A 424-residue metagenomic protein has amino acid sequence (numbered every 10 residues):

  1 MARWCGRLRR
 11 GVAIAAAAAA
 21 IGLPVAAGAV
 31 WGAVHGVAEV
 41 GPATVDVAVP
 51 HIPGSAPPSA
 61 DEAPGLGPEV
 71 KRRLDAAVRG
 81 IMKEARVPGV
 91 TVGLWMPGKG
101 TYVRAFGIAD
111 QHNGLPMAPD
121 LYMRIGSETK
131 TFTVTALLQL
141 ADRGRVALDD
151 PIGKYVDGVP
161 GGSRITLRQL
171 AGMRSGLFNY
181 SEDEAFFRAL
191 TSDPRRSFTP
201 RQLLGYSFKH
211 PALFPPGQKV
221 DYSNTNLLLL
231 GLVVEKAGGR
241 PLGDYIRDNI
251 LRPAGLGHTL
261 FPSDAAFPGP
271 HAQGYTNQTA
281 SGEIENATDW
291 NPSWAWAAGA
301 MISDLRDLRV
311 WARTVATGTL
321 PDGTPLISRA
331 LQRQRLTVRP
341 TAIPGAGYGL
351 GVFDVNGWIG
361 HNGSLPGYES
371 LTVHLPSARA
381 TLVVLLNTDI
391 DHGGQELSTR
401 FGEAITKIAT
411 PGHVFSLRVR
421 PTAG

Functional and structural regions predicted by a protein language model:
M1-A19: N-terminal export and membrane-targeting signals
A2-C5, L23-Y102, G238-R240, D244-D248 (+1 more regions): Catalytic loop of the DD-peptidase/beta-lactamase superfamily, centered on the K-T-G motif and neighboring
S59, A63, W95, I108-D110 (+4 more regions): Short linear capping/connector segments at secondary-structure termini
A76, V134-T135, D150, L228 (+1 more regions): A generic alpha-helix surface/boundary motif
G80, V103, L115, N179-Y180: Short, solvent-exposed loop/turn elements at domain surfaces
E84-T91, H112-L170, F214-T225, W296-G299 (+2 more regions): Short active-site loop at a secondary-structure junction that contains or immediately precedes the catalytic residue(s)
D110, R164-P366: Short, surface-exposed loop or secondary-structure junction motifs that flank catalytic or metal-binding residues
